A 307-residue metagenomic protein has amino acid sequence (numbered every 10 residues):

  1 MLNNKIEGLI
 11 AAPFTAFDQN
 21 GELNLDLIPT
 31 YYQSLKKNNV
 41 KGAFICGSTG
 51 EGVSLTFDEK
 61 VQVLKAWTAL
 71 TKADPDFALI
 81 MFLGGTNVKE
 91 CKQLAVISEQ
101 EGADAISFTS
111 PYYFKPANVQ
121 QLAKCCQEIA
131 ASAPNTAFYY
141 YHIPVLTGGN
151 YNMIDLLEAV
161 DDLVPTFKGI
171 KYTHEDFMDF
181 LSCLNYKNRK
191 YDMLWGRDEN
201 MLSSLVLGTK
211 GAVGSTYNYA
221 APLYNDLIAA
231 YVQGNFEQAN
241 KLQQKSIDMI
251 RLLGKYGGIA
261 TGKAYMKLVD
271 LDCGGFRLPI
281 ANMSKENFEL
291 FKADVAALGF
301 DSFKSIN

Functional and structural regions predicted by a protein language model:
L2-G149, I306: Active-site beta->alpha loop and helix N-cap motifs at the rims of alpha/beta catalytic domains
P13, G47, S110-P111, H174 (+3 more regions): Short secondary-structure boundary segments
T15-Q19, K72-I80, D179-Y191, G196-E237: Catalytic-face loop-and-helix region of soluble metabolic enzyme cores
I28, K60, L64, C91 (+5 more regions): A general structural signal for well-ordered alpha-helical segments in protein cores
Q62, A66-A73, I97-E101, E128 (+7 more regions): Alpha-helical structural signal in soluble globular domains
T86, H174-E175, G196-E199, Y219 (+1 more regions): Short beta->alpha linker loops
A105, P111-Q120, K124-L205, K210: Ligand/cofactor pocket segment of small-molecule handling proteins
S203-N307: Structured C-terminal cap/extension of enzyme domains
